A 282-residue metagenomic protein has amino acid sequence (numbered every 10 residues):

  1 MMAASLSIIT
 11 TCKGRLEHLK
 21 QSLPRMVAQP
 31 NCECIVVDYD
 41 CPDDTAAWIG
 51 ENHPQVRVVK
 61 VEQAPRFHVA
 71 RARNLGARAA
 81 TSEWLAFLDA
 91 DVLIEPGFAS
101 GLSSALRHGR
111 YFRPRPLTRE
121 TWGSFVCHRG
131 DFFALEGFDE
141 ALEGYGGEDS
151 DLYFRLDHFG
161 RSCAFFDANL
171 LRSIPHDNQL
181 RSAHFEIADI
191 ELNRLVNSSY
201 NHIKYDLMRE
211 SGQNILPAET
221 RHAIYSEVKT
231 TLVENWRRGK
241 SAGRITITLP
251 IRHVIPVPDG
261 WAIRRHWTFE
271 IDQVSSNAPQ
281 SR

Functional and structural regions predicted by a protein language model:
G14-A28: Short, well-formed alpha-helical segments that are part of the catalytic scaffolds of diverse glycosyltransferases
N31-C41, V59-E62: Short beta-strand/loop segment that forms part of the nucleotide-sugar
D38-W48, V92-L93: A conserved acidic beta->alpha catalytic loop
Q63-A80: Glycine-rich, basic loop-to-helix element that forms the pyrophosphate-binding segment of sugar-nucleotide handling
L85: Short aromatic/hydrophobic "clamp" motif used to bind/position activated sugar donors
A99-P116: Conserved donor-nucleotide/metal-binding helix-loop-beta segment in metal-dependent transferases, i.e., the alpha-helix
G144-D151: Acidic donor-binding loop at a coil-to-helix junction in glycosyltransferase catalytic cores that engages
H158-R282: C-terminal catalytic/acceptor-binding lobe
